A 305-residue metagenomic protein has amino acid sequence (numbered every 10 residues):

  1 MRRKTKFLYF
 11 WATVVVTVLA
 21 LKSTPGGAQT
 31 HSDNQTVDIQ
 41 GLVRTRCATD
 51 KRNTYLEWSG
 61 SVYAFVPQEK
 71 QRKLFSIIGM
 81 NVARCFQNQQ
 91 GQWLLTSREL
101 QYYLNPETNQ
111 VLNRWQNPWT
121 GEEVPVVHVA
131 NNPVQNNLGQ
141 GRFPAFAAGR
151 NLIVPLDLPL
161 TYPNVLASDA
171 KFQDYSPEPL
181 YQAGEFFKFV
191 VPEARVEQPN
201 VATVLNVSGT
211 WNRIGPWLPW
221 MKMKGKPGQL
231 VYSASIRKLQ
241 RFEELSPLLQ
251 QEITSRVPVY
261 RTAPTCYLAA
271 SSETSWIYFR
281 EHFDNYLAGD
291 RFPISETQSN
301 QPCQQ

Functional and structural regions predicted by a protein language model:
R2-A12: Bacterial N-terminal signal peptides that target proteins for export
K6, G26-A28, A170, P179: Intrinsic low-complexity/disordered segments
T17-P25: C-terminal segment of classical bacterial N-terminal signal peptides
Q29-N105, P264, I277-Q305: N-terminal segment immediately downstream of the Sec signal-peptide cleavage site in secreted/extracellular proteins
Q68-G209: Predominantly extracellular/secreted and cell-surface proteins with exposed, flexible low-complexity segments
P159-T161, S176, T210-P219, K224-K226: Surface-exposed extracytoplasmic segments
W217-Q305: Edge beta-strand at a domain terminus
